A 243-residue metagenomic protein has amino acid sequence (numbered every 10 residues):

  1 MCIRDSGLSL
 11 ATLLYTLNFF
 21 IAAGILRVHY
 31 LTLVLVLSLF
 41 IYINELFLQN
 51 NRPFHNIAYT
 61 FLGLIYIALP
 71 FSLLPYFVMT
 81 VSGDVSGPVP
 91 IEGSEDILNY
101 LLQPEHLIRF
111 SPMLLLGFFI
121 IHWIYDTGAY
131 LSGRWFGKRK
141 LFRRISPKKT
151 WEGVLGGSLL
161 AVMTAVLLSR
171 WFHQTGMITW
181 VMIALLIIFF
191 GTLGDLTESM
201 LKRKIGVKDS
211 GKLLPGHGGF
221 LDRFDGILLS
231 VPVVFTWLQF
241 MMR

Functional and structural regions predicted by a protein language model:
R4-T150, V154-L186: Membrane-embedded alpha-helical bundles of polytopic integral membrane proteins
I120-K138, F142, W151, L155 (+1 more regions): Acidic (Asp/Glu-rich) catalytic motifs at the cytosolic membrane interface
A161-V162, S230, Q239: Hydrophobic transmembrane alpha-helices of multi-pass small-molecule transporters
A165, V233-F235: A general structural signal for short secondary-structure boundary/capping elements
I178-V181, F224, R243: Short, conserved aromatic-histidine micro-motifs
T236-R243: Juxtamembrane boundary at the C-terminal end of a transmembrane helix
